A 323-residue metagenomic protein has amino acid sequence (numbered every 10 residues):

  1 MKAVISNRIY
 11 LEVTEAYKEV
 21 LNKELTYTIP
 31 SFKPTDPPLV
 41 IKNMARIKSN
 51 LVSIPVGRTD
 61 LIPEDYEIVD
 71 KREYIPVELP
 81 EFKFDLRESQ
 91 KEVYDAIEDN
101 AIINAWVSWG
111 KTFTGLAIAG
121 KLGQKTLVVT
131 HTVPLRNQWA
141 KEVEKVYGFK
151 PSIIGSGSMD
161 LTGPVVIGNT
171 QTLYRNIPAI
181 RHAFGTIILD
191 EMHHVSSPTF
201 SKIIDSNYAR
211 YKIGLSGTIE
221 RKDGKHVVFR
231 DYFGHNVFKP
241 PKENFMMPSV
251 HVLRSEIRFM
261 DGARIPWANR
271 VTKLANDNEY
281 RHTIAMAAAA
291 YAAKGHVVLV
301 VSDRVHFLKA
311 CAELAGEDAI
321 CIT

Functional and structural regions predicted by a protein language model:
E19-R72: Interdomain "pre-motor" coupling segment immediately N-terminal to P-loop NTPase/helicase cores
T28, V133-S158, L314-D318: Conserved helix-turn-beta segment of the N-terminal RecA-like "Helicase ATP-binding" lobe in SF1/SF2 helicases
D36-K42, I68-N104: Conserved pre-motif I regulatory segment
D99-L122, L127: Walker A/P-loop
I118-A119, G262-D303, F307-E313: Conserved interdomain hinge at the start of the Helicase C-terminal
K125-T132, H296-R304, I322: Conserved RecA-like ASCE P-loop NTPase motor core of nucleic-acid helicases/translocases
S156-T186, S197-K202: Conserved helix/coil segment N-terminal to the catalytic DExD/H
G185-T186, E191-H251: Post-DEXD/H (motif II) to motif III coupling segment of the RecA-like Helicase ATP-binding lobe
